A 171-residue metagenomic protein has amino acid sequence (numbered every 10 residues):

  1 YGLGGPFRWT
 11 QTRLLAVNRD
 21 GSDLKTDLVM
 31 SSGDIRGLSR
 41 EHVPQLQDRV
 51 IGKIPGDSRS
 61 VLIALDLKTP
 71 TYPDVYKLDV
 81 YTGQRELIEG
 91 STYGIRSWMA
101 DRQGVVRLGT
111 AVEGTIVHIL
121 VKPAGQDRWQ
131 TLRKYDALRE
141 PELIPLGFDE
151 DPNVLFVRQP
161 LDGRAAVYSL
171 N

Functional and structural regions predicted by a protein language model:
Y1-N171: Beta-propeller folds
